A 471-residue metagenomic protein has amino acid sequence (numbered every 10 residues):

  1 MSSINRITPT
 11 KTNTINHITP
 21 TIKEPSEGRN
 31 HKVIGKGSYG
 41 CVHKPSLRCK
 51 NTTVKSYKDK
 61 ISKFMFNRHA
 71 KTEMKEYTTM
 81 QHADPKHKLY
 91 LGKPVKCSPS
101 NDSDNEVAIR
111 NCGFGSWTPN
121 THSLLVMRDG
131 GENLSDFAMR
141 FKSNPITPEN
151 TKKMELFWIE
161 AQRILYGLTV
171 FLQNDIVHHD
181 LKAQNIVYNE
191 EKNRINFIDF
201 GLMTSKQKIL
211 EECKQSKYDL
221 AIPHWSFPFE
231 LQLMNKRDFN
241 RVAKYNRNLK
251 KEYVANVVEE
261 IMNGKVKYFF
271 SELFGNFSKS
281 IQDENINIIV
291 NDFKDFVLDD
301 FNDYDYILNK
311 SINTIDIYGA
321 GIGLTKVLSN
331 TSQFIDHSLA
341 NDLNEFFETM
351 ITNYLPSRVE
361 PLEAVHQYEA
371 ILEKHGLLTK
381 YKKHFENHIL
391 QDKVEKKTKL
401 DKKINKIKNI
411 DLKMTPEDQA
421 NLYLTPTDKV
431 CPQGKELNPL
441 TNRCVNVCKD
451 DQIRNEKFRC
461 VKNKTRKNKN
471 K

Functional and structural regions predicted by a protein language model:
S38-E106: ATP-binding glycine-rich loop module of kinase domains
K88-E155: Conserved structural core of kinase catalytic domains
L172-N189: Catalytic-loop of the protein kinase fold
R194-S332: C-lobe/activation-segment region of protein kinase-like
P356, E363-K380: Terminal C-lobe "cap" of eukaryotic-type protein kinase domains
T379-D428: Regulatory extensions appended to serine/threonine kinase catalytic cores
K435-L440, Q452-E456: Extracellular, cysteine-rich, disulfide-stabilized repeat modules with beta-strand cores
